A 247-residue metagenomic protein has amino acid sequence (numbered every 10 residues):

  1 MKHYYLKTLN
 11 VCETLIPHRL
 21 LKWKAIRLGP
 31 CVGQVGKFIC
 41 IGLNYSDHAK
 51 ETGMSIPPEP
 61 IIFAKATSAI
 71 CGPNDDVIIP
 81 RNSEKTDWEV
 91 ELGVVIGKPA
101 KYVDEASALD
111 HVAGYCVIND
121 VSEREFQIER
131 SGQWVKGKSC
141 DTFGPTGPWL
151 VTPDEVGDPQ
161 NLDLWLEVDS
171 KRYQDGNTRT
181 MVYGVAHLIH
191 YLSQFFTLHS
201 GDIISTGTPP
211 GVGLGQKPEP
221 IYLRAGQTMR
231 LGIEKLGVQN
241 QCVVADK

Functional and structural regions predicted by a protein language model:
M1-P60, T228-R230: N-terminal non-catalytic cap/leader segment that marks the start of a structured domain
R27, C31, H48, M54 (+1 more regions): Catalytic-pocket segment enriched in acidic/His residues
G36-I39, E59-I61, D75-V77, E84-L92 (+1 more regions): Generic beta-strand structural signal
S55-P73, T86-W88, L223-K235: Structural signature of FAD isoalloxazine-binding scaffolds in flavoprotein oxidoreductases
I61-P80, A100-K101, T142-V151, P210-L214 (+1 more regions): Short catalytic-site patches enriched in acidic/histidine residues that coordinate or position cofactors/metals
K65-T67, N74, R81, W88-K98 (+3 more regions): Short, structured patches in soluble enzyme cores that scaffold and shape functional sites
A100-V103, E155-G157: Short helix-loop capping/hinge motifs at secondary-structure junctions, enriched in acidic/polar residues
K101-C116: N-terminal accessory regions of nucleic-acid-interacting proteins
